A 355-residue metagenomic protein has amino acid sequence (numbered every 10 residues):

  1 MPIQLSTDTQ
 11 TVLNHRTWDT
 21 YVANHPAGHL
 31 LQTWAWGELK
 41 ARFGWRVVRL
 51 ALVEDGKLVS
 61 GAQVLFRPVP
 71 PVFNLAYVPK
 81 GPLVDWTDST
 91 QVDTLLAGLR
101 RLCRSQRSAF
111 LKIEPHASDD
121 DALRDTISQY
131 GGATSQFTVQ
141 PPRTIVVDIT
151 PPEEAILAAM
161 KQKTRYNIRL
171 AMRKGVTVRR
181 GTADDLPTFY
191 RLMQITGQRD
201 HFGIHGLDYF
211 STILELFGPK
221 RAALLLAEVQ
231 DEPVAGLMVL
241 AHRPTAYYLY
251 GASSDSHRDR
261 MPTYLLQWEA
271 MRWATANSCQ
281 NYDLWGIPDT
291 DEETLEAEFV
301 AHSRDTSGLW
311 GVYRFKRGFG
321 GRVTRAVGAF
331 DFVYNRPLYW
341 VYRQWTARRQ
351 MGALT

Functional and structural regions predicted by a protein language model:
P2-S6, T11, H25, L65-F66 (+2 more regions): Active-site/acyl-donor-binding loops of N-acyltransferases
I3-V72, P115-D259, W268: A conserved beta-strand-loop-helix scaffold within acyl/acetyltransferase catalytic domains
V72-K80: Short, conserved active-site loops that position catalytic residues or coordinate cofactors/metal ions across diverse
L75, S108-F110, T245, N281: Residues at the N-termini of beta-strands
P79-S89, T150-P151, G251-R260, P288: A short, internal acetyl-CoA/4′-phosphopantetheine-binding micro-motif in the GNAT/acyltransferase core
P82-Q129: A gly/proline- and charged-residue-enriched helix-loop-helix capping module
T94-R101, T212-R336: Aromatic (often tryptophan-rich) hydrophobic motifs at membrane interfaces
F110-K112, G175-T177, N281, A329: Residues at or immediately flanking beta-strands
